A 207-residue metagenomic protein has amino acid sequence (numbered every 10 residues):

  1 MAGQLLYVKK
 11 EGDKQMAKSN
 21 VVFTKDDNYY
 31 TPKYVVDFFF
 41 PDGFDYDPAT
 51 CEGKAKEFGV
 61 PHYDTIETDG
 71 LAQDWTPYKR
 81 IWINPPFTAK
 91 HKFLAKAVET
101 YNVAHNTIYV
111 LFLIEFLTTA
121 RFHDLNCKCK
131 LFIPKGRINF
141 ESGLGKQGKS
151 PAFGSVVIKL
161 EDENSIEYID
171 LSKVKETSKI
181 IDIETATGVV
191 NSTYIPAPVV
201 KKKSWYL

Functional and structural regions predicted by a protein language model:
A2-L207: Class I S-adenosyl-L-methionine-dependent methyltransferase catalytic core
